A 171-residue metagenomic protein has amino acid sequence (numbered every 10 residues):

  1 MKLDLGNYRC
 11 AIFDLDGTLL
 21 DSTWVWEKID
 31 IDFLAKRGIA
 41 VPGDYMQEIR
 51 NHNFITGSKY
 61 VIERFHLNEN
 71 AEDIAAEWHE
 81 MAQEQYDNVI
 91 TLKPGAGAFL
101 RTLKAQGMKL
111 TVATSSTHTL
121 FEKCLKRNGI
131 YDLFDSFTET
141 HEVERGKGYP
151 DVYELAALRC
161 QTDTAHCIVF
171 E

Functional and structural regions predicted by a protein language model:
K2-L3, R159: Short secondary-structure boundary/capping segments
L3-T102, Q106, T119, Y131: N-terminal helical cap/lid subdomain that shapes the substrate entry/recognition surface in HAD-like hydrolases
C10, G95, V112, L155-A156: Residue-level detector of intrinsically disordered, flexible termini and proteolytic processing junctions
F13, F170-E171: Active-site flanking residues adjacent to catalytic metal/cofactor-binding acidic residues
V89, T111, T117-F170: Substrate-recognition "cap/lid" segment bordering the active-site pocket of phosphatases
